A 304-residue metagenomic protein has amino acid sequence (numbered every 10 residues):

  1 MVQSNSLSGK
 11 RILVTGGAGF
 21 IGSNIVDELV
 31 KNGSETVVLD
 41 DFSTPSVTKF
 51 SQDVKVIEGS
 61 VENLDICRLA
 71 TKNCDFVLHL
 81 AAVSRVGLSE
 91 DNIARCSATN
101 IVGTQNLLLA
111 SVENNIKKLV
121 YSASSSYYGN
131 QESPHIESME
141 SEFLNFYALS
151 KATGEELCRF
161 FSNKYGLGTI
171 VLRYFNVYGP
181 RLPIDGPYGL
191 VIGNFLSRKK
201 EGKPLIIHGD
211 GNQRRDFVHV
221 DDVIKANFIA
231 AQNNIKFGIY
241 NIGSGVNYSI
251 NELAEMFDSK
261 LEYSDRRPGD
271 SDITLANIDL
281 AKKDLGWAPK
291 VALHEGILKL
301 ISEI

Functional and structural regions predicted by a protein language model:
M1-F175, I304: N-terminal Rossmann-like NAD(P)+-binding domain of SDR-like oxidoreductases, especially those catalyzing
N5, K200-I304: C-terminal substrate-binding subdomain of Rossmann-fold SDR/epimerase-dehydratase oxidoreductases
A18-I21, V61, Q105, Q131 (+7 more regions): Gly/Ser/Thr-rich beta-alpha loop segments that engage phosphate groups in nucleotides
N24, I66-L69, N73-F76, N106 (+8 more regions): Alpha-helical elements of Rossmann-like donor-binding domains used by nucleotide-donor carbohydrate transfer enzymes
R85, S124-Y127, Q131, P187 (+4 more regions): Activation loop
S133, F146, E156-R215, V220-K225 (+3 more regions): NAD(P)-dependent short-chain dehydrogenase/reductase
